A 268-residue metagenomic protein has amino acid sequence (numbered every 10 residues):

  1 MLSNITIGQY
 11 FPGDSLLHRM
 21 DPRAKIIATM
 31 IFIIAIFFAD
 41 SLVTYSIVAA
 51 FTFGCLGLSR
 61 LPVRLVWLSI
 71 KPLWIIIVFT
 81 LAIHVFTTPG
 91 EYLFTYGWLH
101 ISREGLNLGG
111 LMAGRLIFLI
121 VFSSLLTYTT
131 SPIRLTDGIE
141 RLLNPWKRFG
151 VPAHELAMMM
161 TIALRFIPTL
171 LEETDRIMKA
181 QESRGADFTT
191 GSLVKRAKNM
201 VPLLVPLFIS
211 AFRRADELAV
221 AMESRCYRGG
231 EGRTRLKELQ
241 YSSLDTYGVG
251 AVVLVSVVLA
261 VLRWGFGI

Functional and structural regions predicted by a protein language model:
M1-L42, V48-G57, R141-V151, E155-M158 (+2 more regions): Transmembrane alpha-helix interface motif
D14, F37, R60-L65, Y96 (+4 more regions): Membrane-helix interfacial "entry" motifs
K25, R64-W74, G248: Alpha-helical transmembrane segments and their helix-start/interface "positive-inside/aromatic belt" motifs in integral
S41, Y45, R60-R64, T88-Y96 (+2 more regions): Transmembrane helix-loop junctions in multipass membrane proteins, especially transporters and channels
F51-L61, I76-F79: Alpha-helical transmembrane segments and their membrane-interface exit regions
S69-I77, A113, I117, L207 (+3 more regions): Loop-to-transmembrane-helix entry motif
L73-A186: Juxtamembrane/interface alpha-helical elements of multi-pass membrane proteins
